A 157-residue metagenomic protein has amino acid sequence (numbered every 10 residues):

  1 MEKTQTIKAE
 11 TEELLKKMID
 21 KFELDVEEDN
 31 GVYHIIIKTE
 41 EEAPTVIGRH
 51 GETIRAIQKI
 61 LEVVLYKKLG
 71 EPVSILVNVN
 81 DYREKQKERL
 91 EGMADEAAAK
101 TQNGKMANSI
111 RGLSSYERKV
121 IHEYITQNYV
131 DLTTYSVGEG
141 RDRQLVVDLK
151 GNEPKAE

Functional and structural regions predicted by a protein language model:
M1-E157: RNA-contacting regions in translation and RNA-metabolism proteins, encompassing KH/S1 modules where present
